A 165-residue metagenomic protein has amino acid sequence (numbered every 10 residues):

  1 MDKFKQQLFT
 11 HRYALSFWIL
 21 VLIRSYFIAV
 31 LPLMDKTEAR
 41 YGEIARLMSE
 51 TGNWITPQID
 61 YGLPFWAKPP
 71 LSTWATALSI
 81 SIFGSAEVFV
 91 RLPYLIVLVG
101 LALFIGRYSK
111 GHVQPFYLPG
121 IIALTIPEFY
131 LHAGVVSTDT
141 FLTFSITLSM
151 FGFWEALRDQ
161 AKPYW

Functional and structural regions predicted by a protein language model:
D2-W165: Membrane-integral, polyisoprenol-dependent glycosyltransferases of the GT-C/oligosaccharyltransferase superfamily
